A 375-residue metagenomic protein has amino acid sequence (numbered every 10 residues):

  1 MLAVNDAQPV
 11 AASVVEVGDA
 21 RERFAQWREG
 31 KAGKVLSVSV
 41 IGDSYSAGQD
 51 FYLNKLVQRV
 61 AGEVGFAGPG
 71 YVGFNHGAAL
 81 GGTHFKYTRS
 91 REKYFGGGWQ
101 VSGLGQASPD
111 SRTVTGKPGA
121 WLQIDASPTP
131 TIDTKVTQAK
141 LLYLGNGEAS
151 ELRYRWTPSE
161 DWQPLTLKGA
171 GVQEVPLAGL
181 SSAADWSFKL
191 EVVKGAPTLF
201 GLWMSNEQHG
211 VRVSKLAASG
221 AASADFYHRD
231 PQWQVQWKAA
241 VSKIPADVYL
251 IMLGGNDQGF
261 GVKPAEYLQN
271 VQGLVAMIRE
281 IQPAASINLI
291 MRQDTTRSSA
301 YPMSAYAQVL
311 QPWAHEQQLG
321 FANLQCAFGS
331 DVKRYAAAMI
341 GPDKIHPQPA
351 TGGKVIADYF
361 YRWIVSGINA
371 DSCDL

Functional and structural regions predicted by a protein language model:
A12-E29, F226-V241, Q269-M277, S304-Q308: Alpha-helical scaffolding within the catalytic cores of extracellular/periplasmic polymer-degrading hydrolases
G33-S37, E63-A67, H209-R212, I244-Y249 (+2 more regions): Loop/turn elements at helix/coil->beta-strand transitions in domains of secreted/extracellular proteins
V38-G42: Short hydrophobic beta-strand that contains or immediately precedes a catalytic carboxylate
Y45-Q269, P347: Conserved SGNH/GDSL esterase-like catalytic core that processes O-acyl groups on lipids and polysaccharides
S46, V57-G65, S242-P245, G254 (+4 more regions): Sec-exported extracytoplasmic/periplasmic mature domains
E63-G77, I287-I290, L324, D371-L375: Surface-exposed patches in mature extracellular/periplasmic domains of secreted proteins
W233-Q234, T295-L375: Catalytic His-Asp segment of secreted/periplasmic serine-dependent ester chemistry enzymes
L250-G259, V275-Q308: Active-site segments of SGNH/GDSL-like serine hydrolases that catalyze O-acetyl group transfer/hydrolysis on lipids
